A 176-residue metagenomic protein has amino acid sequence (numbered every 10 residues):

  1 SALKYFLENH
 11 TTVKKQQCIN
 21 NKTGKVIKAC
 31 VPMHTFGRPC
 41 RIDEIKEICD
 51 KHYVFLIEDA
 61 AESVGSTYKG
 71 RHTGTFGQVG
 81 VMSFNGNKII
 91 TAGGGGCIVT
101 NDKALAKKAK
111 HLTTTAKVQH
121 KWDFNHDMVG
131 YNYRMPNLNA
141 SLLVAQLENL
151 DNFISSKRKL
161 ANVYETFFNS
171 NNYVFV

Functional and structural regions predicted by a protein language model:
S1-A2, V13-E44, V54-S83, I89: Conserved PLP phosphate-binding loop immediately N-terminal to the Schiff-base lysine helix in PLP-dependent enzymes
Y5-E8, V13-K25, A29-P32, I42-E44 (+3 more regions): PLP-dependent aminotransferase class I/II
T75-T114, N137-A140: Active-site PLP attachment segment
